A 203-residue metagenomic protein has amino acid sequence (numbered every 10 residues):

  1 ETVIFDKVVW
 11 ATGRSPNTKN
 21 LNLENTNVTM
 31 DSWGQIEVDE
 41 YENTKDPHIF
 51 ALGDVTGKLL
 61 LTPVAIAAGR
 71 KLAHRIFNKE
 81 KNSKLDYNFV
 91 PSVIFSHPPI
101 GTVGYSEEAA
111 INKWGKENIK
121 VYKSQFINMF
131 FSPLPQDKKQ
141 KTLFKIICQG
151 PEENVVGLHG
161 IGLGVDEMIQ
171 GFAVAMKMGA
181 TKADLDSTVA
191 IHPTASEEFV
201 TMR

Functional and structural regions predicted by a protein language model:
T2-K79: FAD-site-proximal beta/loop scaffold in flavoenzymes
V3, T44-P47, N88, E117 (+1 more regions): Structured loop/turn residues at beta-strand edges in well-structured enzyme cores
W10, K45-A51, K81-D86, K145-G150 (+2 more regions): Short amphipathic alpha-helical segments, especially helix-boundary/capping motifs
L21, Q35, F89, K123-F126 (+1 more regions): Proline- and acidic/polar-enriched loop/turn elements at helix boundaries
T29-D31, K79-F89, E117-Y122: A short alpha-helix-loop-beta-strand transition element characteristic of N-terminal alpha/beta dinucleotide-binding
D46, L52-I111, A183-S187, I191-R203: A conserved FAD-binding loop/helix module that cradles the flavin
S96-S106, I111-R203: Flexible, glycine-rich terminal cap/loop adjacent to redox cofactors in electron-transfer oxidoreductases
